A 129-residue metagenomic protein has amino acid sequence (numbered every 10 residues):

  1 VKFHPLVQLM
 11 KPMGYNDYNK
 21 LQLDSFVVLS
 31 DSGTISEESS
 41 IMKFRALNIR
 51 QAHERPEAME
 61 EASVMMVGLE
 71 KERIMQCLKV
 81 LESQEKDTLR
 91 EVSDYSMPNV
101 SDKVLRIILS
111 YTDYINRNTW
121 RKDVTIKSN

Functional and structural regions predicted by a protein language model:
V1-N129: Nucleotide-activated sugar donor-binding and catalytic core shared by glycosyltransferases and related lipid-linked
